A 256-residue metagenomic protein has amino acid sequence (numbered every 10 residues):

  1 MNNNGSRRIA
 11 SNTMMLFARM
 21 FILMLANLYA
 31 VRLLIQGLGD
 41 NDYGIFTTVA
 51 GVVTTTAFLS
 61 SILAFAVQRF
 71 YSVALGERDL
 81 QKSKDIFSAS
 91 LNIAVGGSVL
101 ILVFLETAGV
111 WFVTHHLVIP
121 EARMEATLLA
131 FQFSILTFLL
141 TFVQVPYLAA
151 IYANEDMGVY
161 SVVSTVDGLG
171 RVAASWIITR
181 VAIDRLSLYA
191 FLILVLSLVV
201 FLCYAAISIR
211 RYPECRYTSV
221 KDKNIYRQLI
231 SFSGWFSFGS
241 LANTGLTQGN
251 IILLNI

Functional and structural regions predicted by a protein language model:
M1-I9, L186-L192, Y204-I252: Interhelical loop/hinge segments that connect adjacent transmembrane helices in multipass membrane
N2-R8, L38-N41, T56-G96, V113-L117 (+1 more regions): Transmembrane-helix boundary and interhelical linker motifs in polytopic inner-membrane proteins
R8-V73, L102, E106, R171-V172 (+1 more regions): Signature of the first transmembrane helix
R19, L23, A50-V53, T137 (+2 more regions): Transmembrane alpha-helical core residues of multi-pass small-molecule transporters, especially secondary transporters
I35-G37, D42, G158, L169-L202 (+1 more regions): Membrane-interface helix-loop junctions in multi-pass transport and translocation proteins
Q36, L102-E121: Short membrane-interface helical motifs at transmembrane helix boundaries in multi-pass membrane transporters
T107-V110, P120-Q144, S161, V199 (+1 more regions): Alpha-helical transmembrane segments of multi-pass membrane proteins
L136-S164, S187: Membrane-interface junctions at transmembrane-helix termini in multi-pass inner-membrane proteins
